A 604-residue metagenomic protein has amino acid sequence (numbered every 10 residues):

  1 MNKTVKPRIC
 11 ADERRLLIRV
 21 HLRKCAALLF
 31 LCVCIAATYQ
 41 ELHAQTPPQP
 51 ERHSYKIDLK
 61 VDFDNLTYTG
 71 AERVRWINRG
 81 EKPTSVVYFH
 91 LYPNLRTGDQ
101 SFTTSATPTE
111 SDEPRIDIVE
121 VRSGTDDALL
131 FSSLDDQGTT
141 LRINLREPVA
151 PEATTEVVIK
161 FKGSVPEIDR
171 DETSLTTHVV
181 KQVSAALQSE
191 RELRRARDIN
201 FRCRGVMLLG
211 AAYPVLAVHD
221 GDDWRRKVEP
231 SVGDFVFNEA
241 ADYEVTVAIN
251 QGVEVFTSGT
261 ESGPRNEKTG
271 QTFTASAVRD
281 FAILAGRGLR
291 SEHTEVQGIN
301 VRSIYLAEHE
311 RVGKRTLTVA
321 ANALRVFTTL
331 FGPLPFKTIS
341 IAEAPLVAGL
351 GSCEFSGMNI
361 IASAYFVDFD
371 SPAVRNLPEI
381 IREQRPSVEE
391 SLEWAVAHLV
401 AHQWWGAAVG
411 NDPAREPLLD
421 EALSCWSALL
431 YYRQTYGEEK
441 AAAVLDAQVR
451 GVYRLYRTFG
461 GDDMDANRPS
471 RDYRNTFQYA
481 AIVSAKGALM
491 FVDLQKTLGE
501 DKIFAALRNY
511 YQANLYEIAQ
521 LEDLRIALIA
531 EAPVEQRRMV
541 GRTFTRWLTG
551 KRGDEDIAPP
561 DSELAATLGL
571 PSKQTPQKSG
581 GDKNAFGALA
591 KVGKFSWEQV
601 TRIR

Functional and structural regions predicted by a protein language model:
M1-H43: Intrinsic disorder/low-complexity segments
L42-T69: N-terminal, polar/Ser/Thr-rich
D64, A513-R604: Beta/coil-rich, acidic/histidine-enriched accessory regions frequently appended to metallopeptidases
V86-D127, G252: Solvent-exposed beta-hairpin/edge-strand motifs
P114, V119, V157-L284: Extended, low-hydrophobicity, Ser/Thr/Pro/Gly-biased non-transmembrane segments
V245, T272, L289-Q403, A407-E416 (+1 more regions): Juxtacatalytic substrate-recognition/specificity segment
P335, A414, E439, Y473 (+1 more regions): Amphipathic alpha-helical substructures
E421-T497, A519, W547-G550, P560-L568: Acidic/His/Gly-enriched intrinsically disordered linker/tail segments that often contain short helix/coil "MoRF-like"
